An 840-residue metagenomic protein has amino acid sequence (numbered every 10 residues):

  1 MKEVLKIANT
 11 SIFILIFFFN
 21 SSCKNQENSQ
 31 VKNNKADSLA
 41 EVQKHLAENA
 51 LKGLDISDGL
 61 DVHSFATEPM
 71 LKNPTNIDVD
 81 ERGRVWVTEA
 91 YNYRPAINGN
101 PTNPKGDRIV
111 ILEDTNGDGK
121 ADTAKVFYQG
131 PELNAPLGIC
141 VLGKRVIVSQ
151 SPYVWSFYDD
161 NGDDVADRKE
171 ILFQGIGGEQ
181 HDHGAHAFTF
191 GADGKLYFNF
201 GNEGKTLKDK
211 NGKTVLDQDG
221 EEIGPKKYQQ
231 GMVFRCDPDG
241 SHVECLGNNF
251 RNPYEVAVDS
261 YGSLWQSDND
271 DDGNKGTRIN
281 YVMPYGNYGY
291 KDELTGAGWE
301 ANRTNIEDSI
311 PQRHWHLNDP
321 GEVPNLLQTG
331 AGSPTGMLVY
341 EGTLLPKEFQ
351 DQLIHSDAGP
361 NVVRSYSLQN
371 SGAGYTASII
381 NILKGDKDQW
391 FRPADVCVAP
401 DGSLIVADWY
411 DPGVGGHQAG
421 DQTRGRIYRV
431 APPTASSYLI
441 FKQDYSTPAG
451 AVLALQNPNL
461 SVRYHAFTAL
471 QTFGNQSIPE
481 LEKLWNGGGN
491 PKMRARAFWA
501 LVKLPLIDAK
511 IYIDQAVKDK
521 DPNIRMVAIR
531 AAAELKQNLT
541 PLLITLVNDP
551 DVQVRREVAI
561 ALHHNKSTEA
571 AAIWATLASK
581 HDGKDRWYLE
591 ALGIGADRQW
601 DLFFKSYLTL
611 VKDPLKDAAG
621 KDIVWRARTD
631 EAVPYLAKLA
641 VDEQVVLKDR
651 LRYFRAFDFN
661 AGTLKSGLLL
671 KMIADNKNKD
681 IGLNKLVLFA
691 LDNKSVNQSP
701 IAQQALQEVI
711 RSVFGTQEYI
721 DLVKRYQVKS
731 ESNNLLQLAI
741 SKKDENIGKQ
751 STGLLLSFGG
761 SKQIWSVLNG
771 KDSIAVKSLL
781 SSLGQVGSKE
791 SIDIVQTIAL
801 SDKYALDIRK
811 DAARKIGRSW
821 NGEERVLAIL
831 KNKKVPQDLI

Functional and structural regions predicted by a protein language model:
M1-K32: Bacterial Sec-dependent N-terminal signal peptides
I7-N9, D55-I56, G117, L577 (+1 more regions): Alpha-helical interaction segments
A8-I14, L46, D55, D649 (+1 more regions): N-terminal functional modules and adjacent low-complexity/disordered segments of proteins
F18-S21, A96, G420, Q537 (+1 more regions): Hydrophobic alpha-helical membrane context
N25-G450, A469-T472: Beta-propeller domains with acidic blade repeats across secreted/periplasmic ectodomains and cytosolic WD/CNH propellers
A407, T423, V430-I840: Long, ordered, helix-rich scaffold segments
